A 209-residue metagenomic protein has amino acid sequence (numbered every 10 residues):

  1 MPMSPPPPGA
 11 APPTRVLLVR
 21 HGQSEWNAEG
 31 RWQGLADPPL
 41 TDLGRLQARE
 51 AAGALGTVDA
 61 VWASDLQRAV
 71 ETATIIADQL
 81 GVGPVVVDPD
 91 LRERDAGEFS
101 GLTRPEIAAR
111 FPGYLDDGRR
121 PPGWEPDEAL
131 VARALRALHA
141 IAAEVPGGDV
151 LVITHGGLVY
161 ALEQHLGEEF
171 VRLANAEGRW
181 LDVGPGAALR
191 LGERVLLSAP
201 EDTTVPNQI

Functional and structural regions predicted by a protein language model:
P2-S4, A11-G83, R110, Y114-L115 (+2 more regions): Active-site-proximal alpha-helix that buttresses catalytic centers in soluble enzyme cores
G9, G56-D90, G184-I209: Conserved histidine-centered catalytic loops in small-molecule metabolism enzymes
V16, G148-G157: Generic beta-sheet signal
G22, S64-L66, D90, I153-G157: Short, well-ordered beta-to-alpha junction loops that form the rim of enzyme active sites and present histidine/acidic
E25, R68-V70, E93-R94, L158-Y160: Short, active-site-adjacent cap segments at secondary-structure transitions
A48-T57, I141, L162-L166, L181: Alpha-helix C-terminal capping segments
I76-R136, G192-E193: Phosphate-handling substructures
G167-E193: Domain-level recognition of soluble alpha/beta enzyme cores, biased toward histidine phosphatases/phosphomutases
